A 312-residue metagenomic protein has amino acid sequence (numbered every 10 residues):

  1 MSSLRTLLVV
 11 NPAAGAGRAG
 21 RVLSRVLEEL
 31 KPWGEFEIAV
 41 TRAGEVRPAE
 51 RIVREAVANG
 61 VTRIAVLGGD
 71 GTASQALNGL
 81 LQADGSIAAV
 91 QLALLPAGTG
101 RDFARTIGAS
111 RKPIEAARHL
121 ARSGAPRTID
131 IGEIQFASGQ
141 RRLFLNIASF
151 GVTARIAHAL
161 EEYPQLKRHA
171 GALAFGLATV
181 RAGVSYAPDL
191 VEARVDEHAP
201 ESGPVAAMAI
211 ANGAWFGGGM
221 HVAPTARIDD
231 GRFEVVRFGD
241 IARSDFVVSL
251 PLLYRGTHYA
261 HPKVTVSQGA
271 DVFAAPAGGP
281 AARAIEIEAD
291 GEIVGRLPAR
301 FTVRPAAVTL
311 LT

Functional and structural regions predicted by a protein language model:
M1-L67, N78, E115-A117: ATP/NTP phosphate-donor binding region
L7, P32-W33, A43, L81-A206: Catalytic core of DAGKc-family lipid kinases
G20-V22, L77-L80, R105-I107, H221-V222: Short amphipathic alpha-helical segments
L23-V26, V57, L81-Q82, E161-E162 (+3 more regions): Short, solvent-exposed amphipathic alpha-helical segments in soluble enzyme and RNA/protein-processing domains
A49, G71-A76, G100-F103, I129: Short glycine/serine/threonine-rich phosphate/pyrophosphate-binding segments that cradle anionic phosphate groups
D70, M208: Short conserved active-site loop signatures built around small residues
S149, T153, A209-A223, I293: Glycine-rich phosphate/pyrophosphate-binding beta-alpha loops
V195-S202, H221, R227-I228, F233 (+1 more regions): ATP/nucleoside-binding phosphotransfer catalytic cores, i.e., glycine-rich phosphate-binding loops
